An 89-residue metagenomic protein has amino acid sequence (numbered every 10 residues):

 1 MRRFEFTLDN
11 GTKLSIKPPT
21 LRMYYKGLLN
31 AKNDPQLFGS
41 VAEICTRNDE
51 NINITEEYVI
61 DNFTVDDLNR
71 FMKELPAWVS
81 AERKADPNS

Functional and structural regions predicted by a protein language model:
M1-D9: Short acidic, Pro/Gly- and aromatic-enriched capping/linker segments at domain boundaries
T12-S89: Short, surface-exposed, charged amphipathic helix/loop patches that serve as local interaction elements
